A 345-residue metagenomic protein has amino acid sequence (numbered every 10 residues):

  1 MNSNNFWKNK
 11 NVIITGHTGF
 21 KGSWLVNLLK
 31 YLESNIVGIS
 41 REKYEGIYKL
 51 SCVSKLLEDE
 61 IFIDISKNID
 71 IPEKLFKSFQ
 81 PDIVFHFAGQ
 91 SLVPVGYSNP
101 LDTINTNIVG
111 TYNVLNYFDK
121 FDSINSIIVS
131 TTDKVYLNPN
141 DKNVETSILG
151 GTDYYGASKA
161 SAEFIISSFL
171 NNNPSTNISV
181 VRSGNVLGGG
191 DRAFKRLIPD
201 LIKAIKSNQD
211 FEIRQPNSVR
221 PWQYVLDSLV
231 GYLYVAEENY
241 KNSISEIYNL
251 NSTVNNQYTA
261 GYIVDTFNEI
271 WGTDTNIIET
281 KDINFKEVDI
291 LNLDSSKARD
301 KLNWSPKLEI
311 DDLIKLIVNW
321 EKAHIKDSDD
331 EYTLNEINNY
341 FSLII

Functional and structural regions predicted by a protein language model:
M1-K8, I310-I345: Amphipathic terminal alpha-helices
M1-S183, N335, Y340-F341: N-terminal Rossmann-like NAD(P)+-binding domain of SDR-like oxidoreductases, especially those catalyzing
S66-K67, S98, T106, D153 (+7 more regions): Residue-level signal for the nucleotide or nucleotide-sugar donor/cofactor binding architecture
I69-D70, D82, P94, L101 (+7 more regions): Residues in well-ordered alpha-helical elements
N99, Y117, F121, N172 (+4 more regions): Generic structural signal for alpha-helix termini and adjacent loop/cap motifs
D141-K142, T152-Y155, A160, F164-E237 (+1 more regions): NAD(P)-dependent short-chain dehydrogenase/reductase
N185-G190, E212-Q223, E246-Y258, T280-V288 (+2 more regions): Glycine-rich Rossmann NAD(P)(H)-binding loop
L201, S207, G231, E238-F285 (+2 more regions): Mid/C-terminal beta-alpha module of Rossmann-like enzyme folds, strongest in SDR-family dehydrogenases/epimerases
